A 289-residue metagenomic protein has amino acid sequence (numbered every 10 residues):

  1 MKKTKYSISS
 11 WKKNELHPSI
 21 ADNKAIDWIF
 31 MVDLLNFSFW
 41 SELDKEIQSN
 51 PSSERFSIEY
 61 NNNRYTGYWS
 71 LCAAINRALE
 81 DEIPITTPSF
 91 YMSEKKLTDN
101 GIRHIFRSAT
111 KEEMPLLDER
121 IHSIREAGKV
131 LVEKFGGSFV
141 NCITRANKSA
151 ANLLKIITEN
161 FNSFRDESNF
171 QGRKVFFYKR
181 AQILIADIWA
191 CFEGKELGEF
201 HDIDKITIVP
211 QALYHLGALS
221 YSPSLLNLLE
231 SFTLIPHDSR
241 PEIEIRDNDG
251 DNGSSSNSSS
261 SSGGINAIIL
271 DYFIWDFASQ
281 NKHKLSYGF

Functional and structural regions predicted by a protein language model:
M1-Y178, S220, S224, A278-N281 (+1 more regions): Phosphate/adenylate-binding glycine loop and adjacent helical scaffold
L154, T158, Q182-I185, P210: Hydrophobic core segments within long, regular secondary-structure runs in both alpha- and beta-rich folds
S163-I203: Glycine-rich phosphate/ribose-binding loops and adjacent secondary-structure elements that form binding surfaces
A186-S254, S259-F289: Accessory, usually C-terminal, subdomains that scaffold auxiliary metal cofactors
